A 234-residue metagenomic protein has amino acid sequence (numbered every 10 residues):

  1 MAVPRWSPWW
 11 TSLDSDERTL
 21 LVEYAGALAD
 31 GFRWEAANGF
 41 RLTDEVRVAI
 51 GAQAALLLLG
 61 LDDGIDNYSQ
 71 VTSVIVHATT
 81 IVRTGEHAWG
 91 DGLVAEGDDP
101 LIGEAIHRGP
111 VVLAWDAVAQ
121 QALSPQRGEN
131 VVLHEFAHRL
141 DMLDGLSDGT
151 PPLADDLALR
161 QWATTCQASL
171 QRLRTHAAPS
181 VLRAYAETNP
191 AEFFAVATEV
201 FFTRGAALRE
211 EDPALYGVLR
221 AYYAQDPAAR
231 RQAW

Functional and structural regions predicted by a protein language model:
A2-A29: Amphipathic alpha-helical packing elements
P8, A29-A36, R47-Y68, V76-Q126 (+1 more regions): Metalloprotease/metallohydrolase-associated module, dominated by Zn2+-dependent proteases
D14, R127-D144, A195: Active-site recognition of the HExxH zinc-binding catalytic motif
T19-E23, L140-D141, D148, T203-A206: Short amphipathic alpha-helical segments with coiled-coil-like heptad repeat character
A37-L42: Zinc-dependent metalloendopeptidases
